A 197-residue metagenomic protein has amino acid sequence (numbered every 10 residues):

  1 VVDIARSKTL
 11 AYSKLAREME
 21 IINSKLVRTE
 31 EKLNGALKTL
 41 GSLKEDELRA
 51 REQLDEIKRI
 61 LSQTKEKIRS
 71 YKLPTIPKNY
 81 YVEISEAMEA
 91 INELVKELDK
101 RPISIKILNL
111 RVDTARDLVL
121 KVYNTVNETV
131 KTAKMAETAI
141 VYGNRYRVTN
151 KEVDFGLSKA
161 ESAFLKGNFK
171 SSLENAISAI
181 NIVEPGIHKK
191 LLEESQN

Functional and structural regions predicted by a protein language model:
V1-N197: Long, charged/polar, soluble alpha-helical segments
